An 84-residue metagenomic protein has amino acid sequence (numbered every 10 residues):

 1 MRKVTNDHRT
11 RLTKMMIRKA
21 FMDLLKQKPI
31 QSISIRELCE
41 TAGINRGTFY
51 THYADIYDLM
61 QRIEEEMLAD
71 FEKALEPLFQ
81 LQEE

Functional and structural regions predicted by a protein language model:
M1-T10: N-terminal intrinsically disordered/low-complexity leader segments
L12-D23, Q27, T41, D58-L78: Alpha-helical structural segments
L24-Y57: Helix-turn-helix
L78-E84: Short, intrinsically disordered, charge-balanced linker/junction segments flanking boundaries in proteins
